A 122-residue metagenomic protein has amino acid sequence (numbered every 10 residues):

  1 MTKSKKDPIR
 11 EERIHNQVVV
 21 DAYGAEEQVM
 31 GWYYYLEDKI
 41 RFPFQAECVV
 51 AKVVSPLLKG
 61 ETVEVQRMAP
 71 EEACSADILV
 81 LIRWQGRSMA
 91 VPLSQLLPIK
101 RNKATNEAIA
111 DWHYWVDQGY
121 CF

Functional and structural regions predicted by a protein language model:
T2-D111, W115-F122: Basic/aromatic-rich interaction segments and small domains that mediate binding to polyanionic partners
